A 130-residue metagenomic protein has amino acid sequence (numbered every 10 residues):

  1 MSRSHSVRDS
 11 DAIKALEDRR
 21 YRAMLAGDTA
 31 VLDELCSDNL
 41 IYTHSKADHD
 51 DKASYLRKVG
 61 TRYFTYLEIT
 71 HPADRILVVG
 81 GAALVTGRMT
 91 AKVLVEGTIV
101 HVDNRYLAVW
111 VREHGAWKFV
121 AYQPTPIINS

Functional and structural regions predicted by a protein language model:
S2-L35, N39-S130: A beta-strand edge to alpha-helix "cap/lid" segment located at domain peripheries
